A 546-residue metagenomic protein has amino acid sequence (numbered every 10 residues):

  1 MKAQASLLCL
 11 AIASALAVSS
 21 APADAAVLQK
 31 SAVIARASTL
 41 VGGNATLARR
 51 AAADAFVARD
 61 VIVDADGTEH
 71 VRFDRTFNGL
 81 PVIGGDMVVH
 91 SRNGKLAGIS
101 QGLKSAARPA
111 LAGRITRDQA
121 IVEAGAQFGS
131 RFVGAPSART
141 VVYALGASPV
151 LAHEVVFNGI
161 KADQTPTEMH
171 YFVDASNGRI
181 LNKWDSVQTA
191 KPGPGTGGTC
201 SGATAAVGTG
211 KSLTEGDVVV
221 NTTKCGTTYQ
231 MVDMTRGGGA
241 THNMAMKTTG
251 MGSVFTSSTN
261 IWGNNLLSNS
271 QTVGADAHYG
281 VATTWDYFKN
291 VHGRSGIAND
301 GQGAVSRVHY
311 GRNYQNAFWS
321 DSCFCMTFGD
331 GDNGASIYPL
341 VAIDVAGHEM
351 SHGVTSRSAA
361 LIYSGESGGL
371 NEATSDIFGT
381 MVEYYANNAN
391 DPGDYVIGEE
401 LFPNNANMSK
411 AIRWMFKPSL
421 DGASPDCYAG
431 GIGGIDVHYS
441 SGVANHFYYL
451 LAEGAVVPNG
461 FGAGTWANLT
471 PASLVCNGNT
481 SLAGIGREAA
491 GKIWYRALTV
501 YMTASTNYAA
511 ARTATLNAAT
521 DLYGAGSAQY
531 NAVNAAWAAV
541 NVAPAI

Functional and structural regions predicted by a protein language model:
M1-D24: Gram-negative bacterial Sec-dependent N-terminal signal peptides
S19, P194-A240, Y501-I546: Topogenic and prosegment regions of secretory-pathway hydrolases and membrane enzymes
S20-G195, T199, Q302-D321, I546: Segments that shape or occlude catalytic/ligand-binding pockets
I62, F172-V173, N221, M231 (+2 more regions): Hydrophobic beta-strand positions
N93-G98, M251-F255, D321-M326, A346-G347: Short coil-to-beta-strand
A152, R179-K289, N299-D300, H309 (+5 more regions): Acidic/polar low-complexity interaction segments
S270-G347, T355-I546: Zinc-dependent metallohydrolase catalytic domains
M350: Active-site neighborhood of glycoside hydrolase catalytic domains
